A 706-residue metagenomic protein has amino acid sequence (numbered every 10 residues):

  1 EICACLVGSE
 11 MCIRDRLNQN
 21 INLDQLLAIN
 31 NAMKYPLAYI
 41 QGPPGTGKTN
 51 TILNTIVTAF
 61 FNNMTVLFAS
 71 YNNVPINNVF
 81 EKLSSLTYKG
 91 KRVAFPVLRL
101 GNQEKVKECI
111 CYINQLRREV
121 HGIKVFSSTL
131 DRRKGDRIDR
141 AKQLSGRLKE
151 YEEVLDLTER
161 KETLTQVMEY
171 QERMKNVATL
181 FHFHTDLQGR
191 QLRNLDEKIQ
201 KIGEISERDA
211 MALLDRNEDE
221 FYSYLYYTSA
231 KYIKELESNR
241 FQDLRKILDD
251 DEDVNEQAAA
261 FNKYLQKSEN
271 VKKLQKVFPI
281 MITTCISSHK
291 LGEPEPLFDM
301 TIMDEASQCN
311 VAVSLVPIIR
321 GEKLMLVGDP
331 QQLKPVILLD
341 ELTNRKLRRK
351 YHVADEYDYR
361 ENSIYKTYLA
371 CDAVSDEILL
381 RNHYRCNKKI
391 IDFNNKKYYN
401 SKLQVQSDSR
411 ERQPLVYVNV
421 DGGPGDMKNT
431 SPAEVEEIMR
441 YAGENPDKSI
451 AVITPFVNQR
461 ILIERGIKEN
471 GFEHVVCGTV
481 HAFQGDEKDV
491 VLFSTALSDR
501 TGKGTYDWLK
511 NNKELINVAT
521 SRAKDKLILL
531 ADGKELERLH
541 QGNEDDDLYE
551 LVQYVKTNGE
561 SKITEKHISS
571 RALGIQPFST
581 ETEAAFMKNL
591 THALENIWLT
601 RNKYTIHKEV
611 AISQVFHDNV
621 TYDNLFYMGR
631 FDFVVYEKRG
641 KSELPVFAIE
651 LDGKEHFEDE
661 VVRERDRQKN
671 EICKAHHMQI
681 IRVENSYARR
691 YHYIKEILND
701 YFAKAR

Functional and structural regions predicted by a protein language model:
I2-G8: Single conserved hydrophobic/aromatic residue that forms the stacking wall/gate of nucleotide- or nucleobase-binding
E10-E119, A259-Y399: ASCE P-loop NTPase helicase motor core
A69, P75-P294, P335-E356, K468 (+1 more regions): Conserved P-loop NTPase motor core of helicases/translocases
K290-G292, T479-V491, T520-R522: SF2 helicase motor core recognition
F298-I302, D486-S498, L527-L529: A short beta-strand element within the Helicase C-terminal
D340-I378, N395, I467-K468, R500-N602: Helicase C-terminal subdomain and adjacent C-terminal extension
S401-G466: Conserved helicase/translocase motor-coupling segment
G559-R706: Nucleic-acid endo/exonuclease domains
